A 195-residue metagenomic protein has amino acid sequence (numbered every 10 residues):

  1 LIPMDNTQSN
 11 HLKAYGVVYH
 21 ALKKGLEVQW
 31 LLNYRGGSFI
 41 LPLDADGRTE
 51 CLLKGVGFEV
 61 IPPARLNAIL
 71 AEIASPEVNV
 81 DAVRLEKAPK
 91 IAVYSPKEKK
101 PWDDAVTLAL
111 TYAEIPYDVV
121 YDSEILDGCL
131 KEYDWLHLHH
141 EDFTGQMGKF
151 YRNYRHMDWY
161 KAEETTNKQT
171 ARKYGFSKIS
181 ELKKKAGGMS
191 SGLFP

Functional and structural regions predicted by a protein language model:
L1-A105, A113-P116: Hydrophobic targeting/anchoring helices
D5, S9, I40, D44-T49 (+2 more regions): Helical hinge/lid and interdomain linker segments adjacent to catalytic or ligand-binding clefts that mediate domain
